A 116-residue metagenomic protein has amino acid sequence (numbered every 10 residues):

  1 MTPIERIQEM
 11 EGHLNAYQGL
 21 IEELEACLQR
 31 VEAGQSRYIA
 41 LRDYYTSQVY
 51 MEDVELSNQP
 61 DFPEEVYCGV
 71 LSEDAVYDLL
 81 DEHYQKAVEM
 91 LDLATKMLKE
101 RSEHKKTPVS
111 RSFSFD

Functional and structural regions predicted by a protein language model:
M1-G19: Short, charge-rich amphipathic alpha-helices with coiled-coil/heptad character
T2, E9, E23-A26, R30-A33 (+3 more regions): Non-transmembrane, amphipathic alpha-helical segments
L14-Y17, I21-Y38, H83-A94, R101: Long amphipathic alpha-helices with heptad-repeat character, especially coiled-coil-forming segments used
L24-V66: Amphipathic alpha-helical interaction modules
L56-R101: Charged low-complexity stretches with an acidic bias
E103-S114: Positively charged N-terminal leader segments that act as targeting/secretion signals
